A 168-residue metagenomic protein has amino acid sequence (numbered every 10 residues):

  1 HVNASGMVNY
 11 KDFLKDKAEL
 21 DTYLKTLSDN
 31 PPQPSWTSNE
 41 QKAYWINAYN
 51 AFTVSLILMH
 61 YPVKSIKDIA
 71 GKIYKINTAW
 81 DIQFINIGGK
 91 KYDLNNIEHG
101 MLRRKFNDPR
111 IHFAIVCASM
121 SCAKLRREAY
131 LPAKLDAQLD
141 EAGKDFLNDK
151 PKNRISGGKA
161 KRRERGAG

Functional and structural regions predicted by a protein language model:
H1-G168: Interaction/scaffold regions that mediate signaling and macromolecular assembly across diverse proteins
